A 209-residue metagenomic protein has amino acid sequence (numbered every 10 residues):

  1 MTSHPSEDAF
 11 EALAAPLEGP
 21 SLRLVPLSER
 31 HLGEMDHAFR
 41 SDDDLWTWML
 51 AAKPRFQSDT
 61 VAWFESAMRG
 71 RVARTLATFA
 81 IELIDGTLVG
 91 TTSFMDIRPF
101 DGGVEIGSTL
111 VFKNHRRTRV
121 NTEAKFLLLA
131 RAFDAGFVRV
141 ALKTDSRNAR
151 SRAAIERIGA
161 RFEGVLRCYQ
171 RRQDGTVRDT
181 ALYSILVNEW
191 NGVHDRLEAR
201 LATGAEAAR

Functional and structural regions predicted by a protein language model:
M1-T118, R131-A135, D174-R209: GNAT-family acyltransferases
R55, N148-A149, R171-R172: Short secondary-structure capping/turn micro-motifs that flank functional sites
S58-V61, D145, A149: An alpha-helix initiation/capping motif
E105, E123, R139, R150 (+1 more regions): Amphipathic alpha-helical recognition patches that constitute DNA-binding helices
R117-R131, A153, R157: Conserved acetyl-CoA-binding loop-helix of GNAT-fold acetyltransferases
A141-K143, R161-T176: Conserved catalytic-core motifs of GNAT/GCN5-like acyltransferases
N148-G164: Conserved active-site alpha-helix within GNAT-family acetyltransferase domains
